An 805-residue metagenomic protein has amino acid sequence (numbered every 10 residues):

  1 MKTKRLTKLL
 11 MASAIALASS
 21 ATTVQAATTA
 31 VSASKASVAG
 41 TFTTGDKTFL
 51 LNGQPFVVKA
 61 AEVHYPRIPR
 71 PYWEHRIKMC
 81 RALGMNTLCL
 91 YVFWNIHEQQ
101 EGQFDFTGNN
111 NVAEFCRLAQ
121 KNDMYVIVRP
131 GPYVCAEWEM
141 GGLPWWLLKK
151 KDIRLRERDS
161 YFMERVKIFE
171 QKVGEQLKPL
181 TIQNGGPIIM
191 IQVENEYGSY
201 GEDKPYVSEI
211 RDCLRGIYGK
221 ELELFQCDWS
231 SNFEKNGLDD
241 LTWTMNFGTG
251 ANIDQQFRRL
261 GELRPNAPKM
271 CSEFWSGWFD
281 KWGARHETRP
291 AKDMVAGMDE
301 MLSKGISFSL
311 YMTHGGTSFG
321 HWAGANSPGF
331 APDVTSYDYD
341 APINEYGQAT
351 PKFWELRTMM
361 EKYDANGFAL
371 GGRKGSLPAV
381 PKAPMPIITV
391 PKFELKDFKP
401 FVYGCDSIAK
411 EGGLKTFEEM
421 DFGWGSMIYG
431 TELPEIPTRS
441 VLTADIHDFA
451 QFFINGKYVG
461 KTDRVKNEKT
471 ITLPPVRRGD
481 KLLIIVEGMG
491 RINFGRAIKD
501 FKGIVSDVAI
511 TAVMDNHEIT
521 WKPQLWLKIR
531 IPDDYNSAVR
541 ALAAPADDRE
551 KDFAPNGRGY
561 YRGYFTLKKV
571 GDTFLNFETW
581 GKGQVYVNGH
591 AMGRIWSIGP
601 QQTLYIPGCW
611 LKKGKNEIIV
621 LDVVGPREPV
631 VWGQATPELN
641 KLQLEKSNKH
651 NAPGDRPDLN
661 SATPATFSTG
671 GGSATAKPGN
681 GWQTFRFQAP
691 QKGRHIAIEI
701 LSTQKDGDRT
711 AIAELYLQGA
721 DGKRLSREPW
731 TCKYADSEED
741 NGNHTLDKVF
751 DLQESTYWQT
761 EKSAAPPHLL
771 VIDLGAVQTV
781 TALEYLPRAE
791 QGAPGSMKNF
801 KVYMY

Functional and structural regions predicted by a protein language model:
A26-T87, R117: N-terminal carbohydrate-binding accessory modules
W73-E139, R211-G219: Aromatic-lined substrate-binding rim segments of carbohydrate-active enzymes
G102-N110, K121, G131-E157, V207-R211 (+3 more regions): Aromatic- and acidic-residue-enriched segments that line the glycan-binding/catalytic groove of carbohydrate-active
F162-L238: Active-site neighborhood of glycoside hydrolase catalytic domains
I217, G250-N344, Q348-P351, E355 (+1 more regions): Catalytic-core region of carbohydrate-active enzymes that cleave or remodel glycosidic bonds
E411-G412, P545-D548, N588, R656-K692 (+3 more regions): Disordered, acidic Ser/Thr/Pro-rich linker "stalks" and the adjacent N-terminal cap of the next globular domain
R439-F453, L482, F565-N588, I595-W596 (+1 more regions): Aromatic-lined ligand-binding clefts that engage carbohydrates, nucleic acids, or primary amines
I484-G490, V620-R627, E699-D706: Short beta-strand-plus-loop segments that form exposed binding edges in beta-rich domains
